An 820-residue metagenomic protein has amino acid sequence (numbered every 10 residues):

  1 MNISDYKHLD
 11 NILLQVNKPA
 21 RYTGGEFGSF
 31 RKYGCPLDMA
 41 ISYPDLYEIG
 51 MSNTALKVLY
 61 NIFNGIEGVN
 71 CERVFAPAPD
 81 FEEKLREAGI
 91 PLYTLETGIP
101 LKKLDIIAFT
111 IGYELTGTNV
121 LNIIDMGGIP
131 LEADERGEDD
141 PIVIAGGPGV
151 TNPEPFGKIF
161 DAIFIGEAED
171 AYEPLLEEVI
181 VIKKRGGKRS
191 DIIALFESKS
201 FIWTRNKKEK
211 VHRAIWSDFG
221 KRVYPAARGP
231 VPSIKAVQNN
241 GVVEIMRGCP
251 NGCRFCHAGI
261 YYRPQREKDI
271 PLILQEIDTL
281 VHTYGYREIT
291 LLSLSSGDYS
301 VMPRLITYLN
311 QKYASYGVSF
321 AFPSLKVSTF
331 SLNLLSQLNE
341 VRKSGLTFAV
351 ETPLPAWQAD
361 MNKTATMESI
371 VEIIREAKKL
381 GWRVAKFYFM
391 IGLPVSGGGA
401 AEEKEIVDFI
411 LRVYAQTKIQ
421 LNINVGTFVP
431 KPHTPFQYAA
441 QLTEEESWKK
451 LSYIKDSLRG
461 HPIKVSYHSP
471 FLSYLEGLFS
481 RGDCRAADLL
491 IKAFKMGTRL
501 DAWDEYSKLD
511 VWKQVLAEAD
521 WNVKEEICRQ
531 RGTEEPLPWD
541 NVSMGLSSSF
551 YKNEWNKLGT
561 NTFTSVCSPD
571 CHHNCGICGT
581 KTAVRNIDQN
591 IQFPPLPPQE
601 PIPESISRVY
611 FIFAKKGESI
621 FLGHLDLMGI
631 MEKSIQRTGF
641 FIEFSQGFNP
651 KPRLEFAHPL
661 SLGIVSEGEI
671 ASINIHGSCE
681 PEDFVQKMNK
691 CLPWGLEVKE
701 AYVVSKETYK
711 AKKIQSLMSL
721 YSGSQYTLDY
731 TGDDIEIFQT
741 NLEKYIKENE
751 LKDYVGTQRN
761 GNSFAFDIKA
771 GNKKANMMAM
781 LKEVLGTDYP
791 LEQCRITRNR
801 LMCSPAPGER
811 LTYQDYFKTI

Functional and structural regions predicted by a protein language model:
N2-G28, M39-I41, G460-E600: Radical SAM enzyme core and accessory elements
D10-A40, Y47-E48, S198-V242, M544-L558: N-terminal [4Fe-4S]-dependent radical SAM core
I41-D45, F63, P230-F255, V281 (+1 more regions): N-terminal pre-triad scaffold of radical SAM enzymes
I41-L46, T279-V425: Conserved SAM/AdoMet-binding glycine-rich loop
P77-K210, P435-D483, L490-Y506: Glycine-rich beta-alpha loop elements in corrinoid/cobalamin-binding modules across cobalamin-dependent enzymes
P79-D80, P155, S300, F330-L334 (+6 more regions): Flexible glycine/acidic-rich beta-alpha junction loops that bind and position SAM and/or redox cofactors in anaerobic
K235-P271, N574-I587: Canonical Radical SAM [4Fe-4S] cluster-binding loop centered on the CxxxCxxC motif and its immediate flanking residues
S605-I606, F621, L627, G732 (+1 more regions): Core RNA-modification/binding signature centered on pseudouridine synthases
